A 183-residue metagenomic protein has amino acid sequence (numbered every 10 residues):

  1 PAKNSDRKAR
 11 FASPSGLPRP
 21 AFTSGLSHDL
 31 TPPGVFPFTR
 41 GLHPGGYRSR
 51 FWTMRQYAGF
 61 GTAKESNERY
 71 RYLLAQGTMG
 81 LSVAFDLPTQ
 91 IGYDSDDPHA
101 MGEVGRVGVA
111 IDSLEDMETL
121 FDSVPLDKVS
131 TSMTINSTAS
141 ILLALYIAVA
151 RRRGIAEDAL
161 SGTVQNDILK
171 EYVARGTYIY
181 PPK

Functional and structural regions predicted by a protein language model:
P1-K183: Catalytic alpha/beta active-site cores
